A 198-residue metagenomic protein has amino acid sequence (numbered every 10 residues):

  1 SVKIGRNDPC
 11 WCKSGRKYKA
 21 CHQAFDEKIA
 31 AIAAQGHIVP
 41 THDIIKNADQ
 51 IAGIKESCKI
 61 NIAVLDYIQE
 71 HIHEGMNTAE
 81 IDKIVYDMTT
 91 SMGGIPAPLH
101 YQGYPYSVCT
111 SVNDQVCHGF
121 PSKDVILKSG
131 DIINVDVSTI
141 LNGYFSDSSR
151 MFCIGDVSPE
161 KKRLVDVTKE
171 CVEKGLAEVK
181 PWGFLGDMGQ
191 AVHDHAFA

Functional and structural regions predicted by a protein language model:
S1: Conserved N-terminal segment of EGF-like repeats
G5-R6, S14-K17, H22-A198: Active-site neighborhoods and metal-handling regions in enzymes and metal-associated proteins
C10: Short cysteine-rich clusters marking metal-coordination/redox-active sites
